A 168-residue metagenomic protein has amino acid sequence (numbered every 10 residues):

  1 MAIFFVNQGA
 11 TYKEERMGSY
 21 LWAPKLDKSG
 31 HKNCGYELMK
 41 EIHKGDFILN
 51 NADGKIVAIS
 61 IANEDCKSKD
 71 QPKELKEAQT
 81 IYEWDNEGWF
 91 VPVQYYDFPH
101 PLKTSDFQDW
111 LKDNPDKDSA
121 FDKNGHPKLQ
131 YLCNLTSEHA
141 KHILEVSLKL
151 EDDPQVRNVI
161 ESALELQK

Functional and structural regions predicted by a protein language model:
M1-K44, D97-L102, D106-D109, N134-K168: Compositionally biased, charged N-terminal/linker segments
T11-Y12, I56, S68: Surface-exposed, flexible loop/turn segments at secondary-structure boundaries
K44, A58, W89: Short beta-strand or tight-loop elements that sit immediately N-terminal to catalytic metal-binding acidic residues
K55-I61: Short, Lys/Arg- and Gly-enriched loop/turn segments at beta-strand edges
I61-S137: Aromatic- and Lys/Arg-enriched surface recognition patch
